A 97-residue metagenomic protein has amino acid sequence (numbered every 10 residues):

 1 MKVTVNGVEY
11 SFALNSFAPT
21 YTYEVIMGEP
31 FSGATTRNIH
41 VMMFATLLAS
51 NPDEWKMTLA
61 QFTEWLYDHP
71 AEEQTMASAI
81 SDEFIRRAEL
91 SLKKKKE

Functional and structural regions predicted by a protein language model:
M1-E9, F17-A34, N51-E97: Charged interaction scaffolds used for protein-protein
I39-A49: Short, hydrophobic/amphipathic alpha-helical patches that form generic packing surfaces within helical domains
